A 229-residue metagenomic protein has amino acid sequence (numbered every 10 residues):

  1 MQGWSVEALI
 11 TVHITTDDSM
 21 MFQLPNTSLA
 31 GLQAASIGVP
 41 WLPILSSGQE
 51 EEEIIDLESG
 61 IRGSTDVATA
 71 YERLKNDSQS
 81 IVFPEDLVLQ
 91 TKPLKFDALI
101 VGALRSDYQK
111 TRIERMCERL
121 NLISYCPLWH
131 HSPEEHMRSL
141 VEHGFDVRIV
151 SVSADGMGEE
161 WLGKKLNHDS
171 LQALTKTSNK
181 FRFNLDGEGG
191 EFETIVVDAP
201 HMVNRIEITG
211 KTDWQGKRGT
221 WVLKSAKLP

Functional and structural regions predicted by a protein language model:
M1-I149: ATP-dependent adenylation/nucleotidyltransferase module used to activate substrates
S28-A30, E135-H136, F181-N184, T209-K211: Intrinsically disordered, low-complexity boundary segments flanking structured domains
E51, K75, K92-K95, K110 (+6 more regions): Context-gated lysine
H130-H131, R138, G156-S170, D213-A226: Short flexible/disordered coil segments
V147-E207: A conserved mid-domain beta-alpha-beta active-site/ligand-binding segment of alpha/beta enzyme cores
E191-P229: Long hydrophobic alpha-helical segments typical of transmembrane helices together with their membrane-interfacial
